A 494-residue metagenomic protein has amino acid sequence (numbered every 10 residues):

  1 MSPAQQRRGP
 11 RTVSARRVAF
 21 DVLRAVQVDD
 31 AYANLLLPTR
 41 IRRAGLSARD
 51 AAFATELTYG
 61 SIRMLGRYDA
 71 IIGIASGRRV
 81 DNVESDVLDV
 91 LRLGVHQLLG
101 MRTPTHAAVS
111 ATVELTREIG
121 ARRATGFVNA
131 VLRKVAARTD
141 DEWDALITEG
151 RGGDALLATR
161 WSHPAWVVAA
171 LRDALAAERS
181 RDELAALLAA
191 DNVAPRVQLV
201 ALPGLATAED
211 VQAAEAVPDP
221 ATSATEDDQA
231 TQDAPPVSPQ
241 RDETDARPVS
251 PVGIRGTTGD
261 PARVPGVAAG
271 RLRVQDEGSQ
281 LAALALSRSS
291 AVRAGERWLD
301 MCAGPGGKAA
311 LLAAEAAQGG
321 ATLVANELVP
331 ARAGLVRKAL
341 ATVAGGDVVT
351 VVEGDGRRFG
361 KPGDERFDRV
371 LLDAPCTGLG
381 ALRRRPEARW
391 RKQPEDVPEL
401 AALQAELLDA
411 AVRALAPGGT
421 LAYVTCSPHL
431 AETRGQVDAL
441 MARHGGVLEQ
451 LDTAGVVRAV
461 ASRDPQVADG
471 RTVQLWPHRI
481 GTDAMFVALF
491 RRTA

Functional and structural regions predicted by a protein language model:
M1-A494: S-adenosylmethionine
